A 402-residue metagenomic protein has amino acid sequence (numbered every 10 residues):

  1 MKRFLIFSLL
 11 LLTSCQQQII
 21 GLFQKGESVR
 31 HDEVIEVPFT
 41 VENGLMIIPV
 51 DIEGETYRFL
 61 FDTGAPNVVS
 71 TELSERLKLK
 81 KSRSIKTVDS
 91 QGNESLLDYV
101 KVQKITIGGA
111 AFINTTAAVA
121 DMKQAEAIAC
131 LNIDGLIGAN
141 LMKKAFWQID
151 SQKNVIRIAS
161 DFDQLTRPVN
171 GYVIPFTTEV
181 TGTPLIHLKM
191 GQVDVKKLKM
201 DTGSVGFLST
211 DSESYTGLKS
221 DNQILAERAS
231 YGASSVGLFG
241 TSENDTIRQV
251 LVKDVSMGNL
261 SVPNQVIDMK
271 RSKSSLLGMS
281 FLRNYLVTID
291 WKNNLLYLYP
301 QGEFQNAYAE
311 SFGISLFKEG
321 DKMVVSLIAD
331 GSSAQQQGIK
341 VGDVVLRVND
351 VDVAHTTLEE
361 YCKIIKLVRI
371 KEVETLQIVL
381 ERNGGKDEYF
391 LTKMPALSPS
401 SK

Functional and structural regions predicted by a protein language model:
F4-L12: Sec-dependent N-terminal signal peptides
C15-K402: Pepsin/retropepsin-fold aspartyl endopeptidases
